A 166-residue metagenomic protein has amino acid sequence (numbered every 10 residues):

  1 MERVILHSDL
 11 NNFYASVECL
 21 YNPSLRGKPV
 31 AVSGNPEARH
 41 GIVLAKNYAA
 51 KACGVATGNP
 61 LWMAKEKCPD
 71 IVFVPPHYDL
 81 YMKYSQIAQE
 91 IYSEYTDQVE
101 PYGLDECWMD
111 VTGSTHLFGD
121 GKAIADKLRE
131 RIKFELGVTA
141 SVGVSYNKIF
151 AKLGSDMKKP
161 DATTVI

Functional and structural regions predicted by a protein language model:
M1-I166: Gly/Gly-Pro- and Ser/Thr-rich, intrinsically disordered tail segments characteristic of DNA damage-repair and tolerance
